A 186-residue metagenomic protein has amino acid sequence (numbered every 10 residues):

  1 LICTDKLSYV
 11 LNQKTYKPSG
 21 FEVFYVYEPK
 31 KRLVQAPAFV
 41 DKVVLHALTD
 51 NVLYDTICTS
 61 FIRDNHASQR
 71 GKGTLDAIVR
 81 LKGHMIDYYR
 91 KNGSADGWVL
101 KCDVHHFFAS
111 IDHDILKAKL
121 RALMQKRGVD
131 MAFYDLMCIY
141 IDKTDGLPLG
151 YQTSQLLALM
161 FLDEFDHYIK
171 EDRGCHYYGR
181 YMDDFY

Functional and structural regions predicted by a protein language model:
L1-K6, V10: Non-catalytic, polymerase-adjacent accessory regions of viral genome-replication enzymes
V10, H84-M182, Y186: Conserved polymerase palm-domain catalytic core
Y16: Gly/serine-rich nucleotide phosphate-binding loop at the start of the catalytic core of nucleotide/ADP-ribose-handling
G20: Extended, charge-enriched "interface" segments that sit outside catalytic cores
K31-I62, T144-E171: Conserved pre-motif C helix in the palm subdomain of viral-like polymerases
N51-K101, H106-A109: Active-site-proximal segment of RNA-dependent polymerases
